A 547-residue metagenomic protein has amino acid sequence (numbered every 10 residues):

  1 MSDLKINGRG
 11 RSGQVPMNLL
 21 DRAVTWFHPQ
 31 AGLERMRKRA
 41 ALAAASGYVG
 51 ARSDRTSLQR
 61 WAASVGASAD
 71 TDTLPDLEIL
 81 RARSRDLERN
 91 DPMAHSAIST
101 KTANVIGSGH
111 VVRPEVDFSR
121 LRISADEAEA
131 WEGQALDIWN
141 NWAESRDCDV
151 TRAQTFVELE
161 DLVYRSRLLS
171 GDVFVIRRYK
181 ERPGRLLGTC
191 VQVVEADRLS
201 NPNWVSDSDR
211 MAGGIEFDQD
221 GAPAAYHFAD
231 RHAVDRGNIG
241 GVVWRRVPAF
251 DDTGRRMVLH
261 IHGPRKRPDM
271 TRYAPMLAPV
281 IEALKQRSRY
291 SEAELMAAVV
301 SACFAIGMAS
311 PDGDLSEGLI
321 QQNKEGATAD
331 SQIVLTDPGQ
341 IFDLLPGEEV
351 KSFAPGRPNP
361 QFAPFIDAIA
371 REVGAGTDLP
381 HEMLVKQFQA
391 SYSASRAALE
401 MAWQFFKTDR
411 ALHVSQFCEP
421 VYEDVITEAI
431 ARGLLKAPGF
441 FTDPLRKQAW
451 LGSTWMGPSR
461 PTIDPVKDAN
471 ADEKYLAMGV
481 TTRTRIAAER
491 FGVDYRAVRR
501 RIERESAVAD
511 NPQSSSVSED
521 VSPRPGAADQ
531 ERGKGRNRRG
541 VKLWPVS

Functional and structural regions predicted by a protein language model:
M1-R167, P183: Extended, helix-rich architectural segments
S2-L4, N18-F27, L33, V350-S352 (+3 more regions): Activation/maturation switch segments at domain boundaries
A94, I98-H260: Structured, mid-chain assembly/scaffold modules that mediate subunit interfaces within large macromolecular complexes
E129, Q340-I463, I502: Surface-exposed loop-to-helix/strand elements on domain peripheries
G133-E144, D161-L169, V173-I176, K180 (+11 more regions): A broad, structural surface signal
Q154, R178-Y179, A297-C303, L384-F388 (+3 more regions): Short coil/turn segments at secondary-structure boundaries
Q154-E160, I176-V194, D314-A329, V421-G457 (+1 more regions): Charge-rich, acidic-biased intrinsically disordered regions
G254-S395: Extended, charged amphipathic alpha-helical segments
